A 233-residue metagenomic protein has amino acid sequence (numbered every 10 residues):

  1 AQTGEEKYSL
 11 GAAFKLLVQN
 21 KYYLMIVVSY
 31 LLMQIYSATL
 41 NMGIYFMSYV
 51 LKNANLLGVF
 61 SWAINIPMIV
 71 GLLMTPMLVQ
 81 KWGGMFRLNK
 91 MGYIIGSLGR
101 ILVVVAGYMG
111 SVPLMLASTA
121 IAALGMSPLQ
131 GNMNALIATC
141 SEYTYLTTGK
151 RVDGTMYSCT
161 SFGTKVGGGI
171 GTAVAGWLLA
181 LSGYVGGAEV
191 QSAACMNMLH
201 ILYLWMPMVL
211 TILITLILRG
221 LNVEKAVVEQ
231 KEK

Functional and structural regions predicted by a protein language model:
A1-K233: Membrane-embedded alpha-helical bundles of multi-pass transporters/translocases, especially carrier/permease families
